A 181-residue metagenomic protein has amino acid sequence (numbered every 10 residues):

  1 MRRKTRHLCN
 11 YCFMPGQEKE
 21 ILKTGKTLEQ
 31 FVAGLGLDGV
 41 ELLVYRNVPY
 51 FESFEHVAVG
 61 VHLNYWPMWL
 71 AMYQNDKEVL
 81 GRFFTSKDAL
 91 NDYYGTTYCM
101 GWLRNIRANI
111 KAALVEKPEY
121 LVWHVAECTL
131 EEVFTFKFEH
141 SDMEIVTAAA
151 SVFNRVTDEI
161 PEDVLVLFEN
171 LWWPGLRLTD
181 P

Functional and structural regions predicted by a protein language model:
M1-A108: N-terminal pre-domain/capping segments
N91-P181: Active-site acidic/histidine proton-transfer and metal-coordination neighborhood in alpha/beta enzyme cores
